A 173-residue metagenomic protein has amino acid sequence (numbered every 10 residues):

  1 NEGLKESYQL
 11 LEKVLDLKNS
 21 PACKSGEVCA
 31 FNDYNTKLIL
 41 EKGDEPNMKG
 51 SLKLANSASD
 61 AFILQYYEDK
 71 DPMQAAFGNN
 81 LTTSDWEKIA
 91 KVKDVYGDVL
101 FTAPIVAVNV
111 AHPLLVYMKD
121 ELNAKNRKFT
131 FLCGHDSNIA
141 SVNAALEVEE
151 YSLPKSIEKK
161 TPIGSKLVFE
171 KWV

Functional and structural regions predicted by a protein language model:
N1-T130, G134-V173: Signature for phosphate-centric chemistry
